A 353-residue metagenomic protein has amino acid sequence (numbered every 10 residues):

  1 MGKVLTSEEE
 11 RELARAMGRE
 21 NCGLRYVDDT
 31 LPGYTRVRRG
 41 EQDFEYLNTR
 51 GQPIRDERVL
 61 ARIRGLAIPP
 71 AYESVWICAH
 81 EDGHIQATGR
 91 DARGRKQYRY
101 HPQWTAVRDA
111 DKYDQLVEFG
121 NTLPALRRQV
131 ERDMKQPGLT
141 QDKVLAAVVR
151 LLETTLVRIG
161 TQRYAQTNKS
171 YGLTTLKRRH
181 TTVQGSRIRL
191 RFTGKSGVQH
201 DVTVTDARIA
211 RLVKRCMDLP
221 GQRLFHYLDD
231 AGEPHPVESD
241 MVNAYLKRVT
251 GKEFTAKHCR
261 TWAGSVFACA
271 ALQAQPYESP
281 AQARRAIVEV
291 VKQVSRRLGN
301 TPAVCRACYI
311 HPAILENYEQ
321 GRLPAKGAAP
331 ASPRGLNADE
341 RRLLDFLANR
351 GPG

Functional and structural regions predicted by a protein language model:
M1-Y171, K177-I287, V291-L298, C305-A307 (+4 more regions): A positively charged, amphipathic N-terminal helix/segment that binds anionic biomolecules
T301-P302, P312: The DNA-contacting recognition helix of HTH DNA-binding domains and analogous helical DNA-recognition elements
P312-R342: DNA/chromatin major-groove-contacting recognition/catalytic segments
